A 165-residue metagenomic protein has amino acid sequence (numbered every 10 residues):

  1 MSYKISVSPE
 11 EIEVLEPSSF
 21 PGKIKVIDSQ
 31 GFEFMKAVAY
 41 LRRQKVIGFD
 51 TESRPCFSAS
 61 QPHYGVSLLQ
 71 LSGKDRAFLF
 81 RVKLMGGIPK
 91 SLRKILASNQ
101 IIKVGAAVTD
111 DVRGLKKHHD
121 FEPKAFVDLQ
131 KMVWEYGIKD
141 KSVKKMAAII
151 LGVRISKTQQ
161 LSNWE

Functional and structural regions predicted by a protein language model:
M1-I47, H118, L129: N-terminal accessory regions of nucleic-acid-interacting proteins
K4-S19, Q70, D75-V82, I88 (+2 more regions): Active-site-proximal helix-loop-helix substrate-binding element of RNase H-like nuclease domains
P21, R43, V66-L68, Q100: NAD-dependent ADP-ribosyltransferases
Q30-G31, E52-S53, K83-G87: Short beta->alpha connector loops
F34-M35, P55, S91: Eukaryotic intrinsically disordered and solvent-exposed regulatory patches
Q44, P62, V104: Active-site acidic carboxylates
V46-S60: Short acidic, Gly/Ser-rich segments with clustered Asp/Glu that frequently serve as metal-coordination loops in enzyme
F57-R76: A short alpha/beta connector and helix-capping loop motif
